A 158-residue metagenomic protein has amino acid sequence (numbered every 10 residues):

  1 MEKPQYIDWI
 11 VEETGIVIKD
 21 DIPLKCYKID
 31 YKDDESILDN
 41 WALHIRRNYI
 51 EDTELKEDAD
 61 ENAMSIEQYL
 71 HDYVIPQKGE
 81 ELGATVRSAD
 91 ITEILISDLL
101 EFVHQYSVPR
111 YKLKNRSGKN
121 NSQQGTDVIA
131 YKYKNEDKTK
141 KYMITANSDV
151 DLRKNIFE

Functional and structural regions predicted by a protein language model:
M1-Q124, I129-E158: Mixed-charge (Asp/Glu-Lys/Arg
